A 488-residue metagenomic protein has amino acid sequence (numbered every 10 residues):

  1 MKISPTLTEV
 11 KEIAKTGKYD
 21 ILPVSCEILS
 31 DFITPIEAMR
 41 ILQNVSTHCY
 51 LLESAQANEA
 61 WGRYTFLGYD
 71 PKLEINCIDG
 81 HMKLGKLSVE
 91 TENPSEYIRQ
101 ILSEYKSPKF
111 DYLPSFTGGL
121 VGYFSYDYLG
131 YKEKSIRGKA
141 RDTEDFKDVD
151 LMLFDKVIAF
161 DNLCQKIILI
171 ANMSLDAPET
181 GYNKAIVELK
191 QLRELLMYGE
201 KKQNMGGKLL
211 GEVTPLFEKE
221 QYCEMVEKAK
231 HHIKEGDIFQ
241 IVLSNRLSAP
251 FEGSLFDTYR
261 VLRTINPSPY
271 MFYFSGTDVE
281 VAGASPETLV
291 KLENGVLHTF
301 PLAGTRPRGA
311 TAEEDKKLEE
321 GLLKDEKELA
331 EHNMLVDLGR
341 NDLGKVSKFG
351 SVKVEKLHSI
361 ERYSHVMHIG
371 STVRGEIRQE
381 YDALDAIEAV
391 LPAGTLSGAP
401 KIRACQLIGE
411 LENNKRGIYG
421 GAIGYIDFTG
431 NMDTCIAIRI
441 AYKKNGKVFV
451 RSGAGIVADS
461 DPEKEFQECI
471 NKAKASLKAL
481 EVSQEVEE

Functional and structural regions predicted by a protein language model:
M1-E488: Extended alpha-helical targeting/anchoring segments, especially N-terminal organellar/secretory targeting helices
